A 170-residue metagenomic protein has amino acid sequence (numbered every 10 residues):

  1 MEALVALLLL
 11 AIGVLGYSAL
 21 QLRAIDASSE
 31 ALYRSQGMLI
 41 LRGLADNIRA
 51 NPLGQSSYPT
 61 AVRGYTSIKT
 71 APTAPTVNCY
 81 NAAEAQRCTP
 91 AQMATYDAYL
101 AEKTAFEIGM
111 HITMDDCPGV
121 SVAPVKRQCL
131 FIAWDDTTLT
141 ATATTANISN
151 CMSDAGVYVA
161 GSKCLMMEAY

Functional and structural regions predicted by a protein language model:
M1-R42: Aliphatic-rich helix starts adjacent to a transmembrane/signal segment
S28, L32, Q36-Y170: Flexible, low-complexity segments enriched in proline/glycine/serine and punctuated by aromatic residues
